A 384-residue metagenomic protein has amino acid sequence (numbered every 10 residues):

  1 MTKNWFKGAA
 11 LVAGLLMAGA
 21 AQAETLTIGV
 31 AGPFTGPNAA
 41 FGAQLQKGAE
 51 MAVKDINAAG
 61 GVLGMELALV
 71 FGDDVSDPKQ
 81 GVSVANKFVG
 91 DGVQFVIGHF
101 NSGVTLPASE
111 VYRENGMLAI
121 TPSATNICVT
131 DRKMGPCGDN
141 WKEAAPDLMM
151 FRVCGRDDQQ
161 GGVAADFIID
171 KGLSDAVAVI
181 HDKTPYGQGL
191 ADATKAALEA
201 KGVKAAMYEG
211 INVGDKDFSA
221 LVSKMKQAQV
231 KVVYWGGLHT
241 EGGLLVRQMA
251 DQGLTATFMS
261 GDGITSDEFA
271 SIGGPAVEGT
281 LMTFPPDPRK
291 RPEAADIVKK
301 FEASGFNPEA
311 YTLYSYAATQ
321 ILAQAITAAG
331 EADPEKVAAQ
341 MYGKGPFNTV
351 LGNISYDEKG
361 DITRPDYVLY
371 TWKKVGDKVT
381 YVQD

Functional and structural regions predicted by a protein language model:
T2-A9, A23-D384: Extracytosolic ligand-binding ectodomains
A10-M17: Hydrophobic helical h-region of N-terminal Sec-dependent signal peptides in bacterial secretory/periplasmic proteins
M17-A23: Sec/Tat signal peptide C-region and signal peptidase I cleavage site
